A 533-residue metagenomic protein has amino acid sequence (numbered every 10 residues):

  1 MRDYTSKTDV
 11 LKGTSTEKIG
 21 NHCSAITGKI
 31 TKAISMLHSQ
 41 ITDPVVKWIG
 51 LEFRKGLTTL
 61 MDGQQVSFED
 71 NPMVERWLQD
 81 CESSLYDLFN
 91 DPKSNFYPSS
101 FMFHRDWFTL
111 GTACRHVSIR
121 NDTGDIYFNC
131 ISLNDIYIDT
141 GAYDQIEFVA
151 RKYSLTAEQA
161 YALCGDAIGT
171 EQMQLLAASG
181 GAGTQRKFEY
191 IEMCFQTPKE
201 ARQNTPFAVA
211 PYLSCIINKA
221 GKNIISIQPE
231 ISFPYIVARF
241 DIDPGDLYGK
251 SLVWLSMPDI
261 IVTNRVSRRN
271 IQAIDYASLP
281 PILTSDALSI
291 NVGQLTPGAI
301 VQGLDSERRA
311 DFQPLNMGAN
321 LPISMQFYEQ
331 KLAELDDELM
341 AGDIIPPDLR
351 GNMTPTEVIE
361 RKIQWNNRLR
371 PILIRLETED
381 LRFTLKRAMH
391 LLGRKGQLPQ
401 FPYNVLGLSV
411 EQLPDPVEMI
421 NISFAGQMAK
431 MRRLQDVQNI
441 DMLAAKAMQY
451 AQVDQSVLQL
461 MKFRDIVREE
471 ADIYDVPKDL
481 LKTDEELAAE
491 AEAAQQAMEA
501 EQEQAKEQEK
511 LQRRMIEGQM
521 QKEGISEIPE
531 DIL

Functional and structural regions predicted by a protein language model:
M1-I19, Q65-S94, A238-I261, I274-E307: Short N-terminal secondary-structure initiator segments
M1-R186: Extended, helix-rich architectural segments
R2-V10, T263, Y276-L533: C-terminal anchoring/interaction modules
A33, L37-Q40, P44-W48, P98-W107 (+6 more regions): Generic hydrophobic, helix-prone segments enriched in Leu/Val/Ile
P72, R76, D106, W254 (+2 more regions): Residue-level detector of secondary-structure boundary/capping sites
M73-R76, D80-S84, P98-F103, Q159 (+5 more regions): Exposed alpha-helical structural elements
R76-Q79, S83-S94, R105-H116, R186-E200 (+7 more regions): A broad, structural surface signal
I119-T296: Structured, contiguous alpha/beta core segments that scaffold functional sites
